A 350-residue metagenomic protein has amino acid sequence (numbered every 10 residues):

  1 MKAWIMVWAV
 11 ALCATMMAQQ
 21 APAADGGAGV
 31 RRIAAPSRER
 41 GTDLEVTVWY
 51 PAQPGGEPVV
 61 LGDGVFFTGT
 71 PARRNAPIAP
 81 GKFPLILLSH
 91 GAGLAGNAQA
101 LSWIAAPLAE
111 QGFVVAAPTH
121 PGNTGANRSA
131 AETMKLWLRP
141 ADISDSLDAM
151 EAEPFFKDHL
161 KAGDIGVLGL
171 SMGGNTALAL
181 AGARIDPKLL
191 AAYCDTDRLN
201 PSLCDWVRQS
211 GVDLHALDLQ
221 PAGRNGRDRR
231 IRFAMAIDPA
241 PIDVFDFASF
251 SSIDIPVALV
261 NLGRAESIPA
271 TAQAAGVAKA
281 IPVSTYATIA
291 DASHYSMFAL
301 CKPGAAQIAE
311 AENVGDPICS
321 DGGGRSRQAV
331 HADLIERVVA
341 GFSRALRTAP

Functional and structural regions predicted by a protein language model:
P22-L88, E110: Domain-level recognition of soluble alpha/beta enzyme cores, biased toward histidine phosphatases/phosphomutases
T68-P71, N75-F83, L88-N127, E266-P269: Short substrate-entry loop that stabilizes the transition state in hydrolases
E132-D158, A191-W206, Q220: Alpha/beta-hydrolase active-site loop
E151, G174-D186: Short glycine-enriched nucleophile-adjacent loop and the immediately C-terminal alpha-helix near the catalytic center
D158-S171: Alpha/beta-hydrolase fold nucleophile elbow
S249, I255, I268-K279: Short alpha-helix in the alpha/beta-hydrolase fold that links the catalytic acid
I253, L259-N261: Short beta-strand/loop motif that positions the catalytic acidic residue of the alpha/beta-hydrolase fold
P303-P350: Catalytic active-site module of serine/aspartate enzymes centered on a nucleophile-bearing elbow/loop
